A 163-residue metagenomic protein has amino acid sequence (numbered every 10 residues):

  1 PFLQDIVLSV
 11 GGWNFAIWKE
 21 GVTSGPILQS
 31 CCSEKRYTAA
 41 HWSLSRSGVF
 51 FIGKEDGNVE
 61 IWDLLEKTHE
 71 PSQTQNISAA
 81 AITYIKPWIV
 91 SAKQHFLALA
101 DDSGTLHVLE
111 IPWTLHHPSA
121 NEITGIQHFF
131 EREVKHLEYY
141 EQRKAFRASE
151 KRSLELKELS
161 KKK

Functional and structural regions predicted by a protein language model:
P1-G25, E34: Beta-propeller domains
L8, I17, A39, F51-I52: Structured core elements
G25, Q29-A40, L44-G48, E55-N58 (+1 more regions): Terminal intrinsically disordered, low-complexity extensions flanking WD-repeat/beta-propeller proteins
